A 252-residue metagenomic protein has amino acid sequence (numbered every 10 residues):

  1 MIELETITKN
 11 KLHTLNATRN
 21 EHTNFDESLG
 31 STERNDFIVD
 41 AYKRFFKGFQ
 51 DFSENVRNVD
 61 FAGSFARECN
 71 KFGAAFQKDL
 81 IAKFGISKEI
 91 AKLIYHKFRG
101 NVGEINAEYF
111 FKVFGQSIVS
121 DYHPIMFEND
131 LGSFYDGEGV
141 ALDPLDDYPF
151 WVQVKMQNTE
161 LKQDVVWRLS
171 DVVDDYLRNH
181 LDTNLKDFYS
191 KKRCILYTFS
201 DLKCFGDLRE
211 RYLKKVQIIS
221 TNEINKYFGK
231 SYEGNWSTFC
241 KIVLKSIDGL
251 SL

Functional and structural regions predicted by a protein language model:
M1-F114: Interdomain/boundary linker segments immediately adjacent to catalytic/signaling cores
E3, T8, D136, K162-Q163 (+1 more regions): A diffuse structural propensity rather than consistent per-protein peaks
K9, L15, R19, T23-F25 (+9 more regions): Intrinsic-disorder/low-complexity regions
E27-G30, V119, K230, K245: Intrinsically disordered, low-complexity segments enriched in Ser/Pro/Gly/Ala and basic residues
G30, G73, R99, P124 (+2 more regions): Residues that cap or delimit alpha-helices
F98, V102-N179: Catalytic centers of nucleases
P144-Y227: Catalytic cores of nucleic-acid endonucleases
R211-L252: Non-catalytic C-terminal interaction segments of nucleic acid-processing enzymes
